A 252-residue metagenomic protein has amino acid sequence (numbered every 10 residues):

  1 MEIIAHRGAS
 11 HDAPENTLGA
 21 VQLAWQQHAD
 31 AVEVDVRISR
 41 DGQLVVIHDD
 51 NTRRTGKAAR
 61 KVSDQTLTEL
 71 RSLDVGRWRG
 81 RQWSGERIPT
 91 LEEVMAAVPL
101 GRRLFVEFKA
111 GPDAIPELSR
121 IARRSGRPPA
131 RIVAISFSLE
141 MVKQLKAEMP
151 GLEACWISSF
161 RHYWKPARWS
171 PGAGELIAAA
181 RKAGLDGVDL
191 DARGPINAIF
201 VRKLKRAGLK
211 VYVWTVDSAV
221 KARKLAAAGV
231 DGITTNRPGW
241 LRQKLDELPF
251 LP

Functional and structural regions predicted by a protein language model:
M1-P252: Phosphate-group recognition and catalysis centered on beta-loop-alpha active-site segments
